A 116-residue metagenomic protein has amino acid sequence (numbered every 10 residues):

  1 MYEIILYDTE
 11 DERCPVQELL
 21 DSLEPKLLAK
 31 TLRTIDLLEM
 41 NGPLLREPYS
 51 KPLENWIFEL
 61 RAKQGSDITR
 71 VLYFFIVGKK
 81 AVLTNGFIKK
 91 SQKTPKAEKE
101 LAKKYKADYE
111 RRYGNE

Functional and structural regions predicted by a protein language model:
M1-I68, V77-A81, K90-E116: Basic, Lys/Arg-enriched alpha-helical interface segments
V71: Portal/gating segments that form or line small-molecule/metal binding sites
F74: Conserved Hanks-type protein kinase catalytic core
T84: Conserved catalytic cores of phosphodiester-cleaving nucleases, focusing on short active-site segments
F87: Compact, Lys/Arg-rich rRNA/RNP-binding cores from ribosome-related proteins
